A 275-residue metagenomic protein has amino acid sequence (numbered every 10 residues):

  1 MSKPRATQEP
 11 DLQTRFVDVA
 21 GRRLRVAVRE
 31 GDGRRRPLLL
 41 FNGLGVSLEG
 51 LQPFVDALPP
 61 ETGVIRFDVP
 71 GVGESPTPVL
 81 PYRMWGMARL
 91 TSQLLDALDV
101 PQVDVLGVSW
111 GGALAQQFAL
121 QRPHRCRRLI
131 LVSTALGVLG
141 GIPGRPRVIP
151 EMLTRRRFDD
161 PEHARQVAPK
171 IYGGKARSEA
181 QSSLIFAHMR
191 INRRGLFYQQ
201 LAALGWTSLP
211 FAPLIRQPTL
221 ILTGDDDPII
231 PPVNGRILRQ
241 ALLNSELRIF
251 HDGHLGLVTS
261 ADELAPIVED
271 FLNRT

Functional and structural regions predicted by a protein language model:
R22-E74: Conserved HGGG/HGGXW glycine-rich cap/lid loop of the alpha/beta-hydrolase fold
R66-L106: Active-site loop/oxyanion-hole signature of alpha/beta-hydrolase fold enzymes
G107, G111, A115: Gly/Ala-rich beta-loop-alpha elbow adjacent to hydrolase catalytic centers
Q116, L120, C126-R156: Flexible "cap/lid" loop of the alpha/beta hydrolase fold
D160-F211: Conserved alpha/beta-hydrolase catalytic His-Asp/Glu region
I215, I221-T223, D227: Short beta-strand/loop motif that positions the catalytic acidic residue of the alpha/beta-hydrolase fold
P228-N234: Conserved alpha/beta-hydrolase "acid-adjacent" motif
D252-A265: Catalytic histidine-centered segment of alpha/beta-hydrolase-like enzymes
